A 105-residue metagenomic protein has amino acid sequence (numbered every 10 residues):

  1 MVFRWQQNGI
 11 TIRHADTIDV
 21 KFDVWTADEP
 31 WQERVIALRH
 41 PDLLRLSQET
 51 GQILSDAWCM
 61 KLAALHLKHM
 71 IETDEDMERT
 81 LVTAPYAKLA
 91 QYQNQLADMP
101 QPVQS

Functional and structural regions predicted by a protein language model:
M1-W31: Short, charged/polar N-terminal "headpieces" of proteins
T26, L38-D42: Generic secondary-structure microfeatures
E33-A37: A short, exposed loop/beta-hairpin motif centered on an aromatic-Gly-Thr core
D42-S105: Acidic, low-complexity intrinsically disordered segments
